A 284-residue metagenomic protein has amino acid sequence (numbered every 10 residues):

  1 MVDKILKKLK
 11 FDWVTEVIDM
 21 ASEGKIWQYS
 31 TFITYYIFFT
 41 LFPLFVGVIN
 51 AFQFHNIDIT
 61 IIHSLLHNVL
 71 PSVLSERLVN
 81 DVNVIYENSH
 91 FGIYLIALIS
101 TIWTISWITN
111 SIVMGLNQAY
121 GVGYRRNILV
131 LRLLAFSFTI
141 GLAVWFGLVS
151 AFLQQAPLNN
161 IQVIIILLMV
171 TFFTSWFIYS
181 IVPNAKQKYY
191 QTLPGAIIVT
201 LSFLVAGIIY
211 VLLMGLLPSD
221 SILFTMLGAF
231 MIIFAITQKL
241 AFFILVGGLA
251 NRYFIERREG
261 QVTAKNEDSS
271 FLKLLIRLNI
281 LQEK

Functional and structural regions predicted by a protein language model:
M1-K284: Membrane-embedded alpha-helices and immediately adjacent juxtamembrane helical segments in alpha-helical membrane
